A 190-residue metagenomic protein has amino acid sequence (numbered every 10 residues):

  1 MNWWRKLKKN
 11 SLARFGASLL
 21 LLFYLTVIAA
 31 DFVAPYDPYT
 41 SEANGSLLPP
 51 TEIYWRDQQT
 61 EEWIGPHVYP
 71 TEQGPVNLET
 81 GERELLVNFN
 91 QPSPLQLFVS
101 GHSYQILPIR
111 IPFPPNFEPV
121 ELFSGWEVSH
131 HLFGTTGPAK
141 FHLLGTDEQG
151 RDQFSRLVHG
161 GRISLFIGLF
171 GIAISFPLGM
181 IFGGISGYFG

Functional and structural regions predicted by a protein language model:
M1-F176, M180: Gly/Trp-centered helix-boundary motif
G183: Cell-envelope/extracellular polymer assembly enzymes that use nucleotide-activated donors
Y188-F189: Helix-loop interface residues and adjacent transmembrane-helix termini in multi-pass membrane transporters, primarily
